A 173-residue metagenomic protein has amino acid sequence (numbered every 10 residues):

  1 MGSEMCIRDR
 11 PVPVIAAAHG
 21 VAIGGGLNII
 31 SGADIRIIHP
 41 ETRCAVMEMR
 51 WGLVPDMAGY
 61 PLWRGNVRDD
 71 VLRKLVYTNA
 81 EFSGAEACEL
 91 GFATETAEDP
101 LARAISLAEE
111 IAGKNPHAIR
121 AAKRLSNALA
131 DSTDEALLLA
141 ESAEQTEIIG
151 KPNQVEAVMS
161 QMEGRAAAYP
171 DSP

Functional and structural regions predicted by a protein language model:
M1-C6: Short, small-residue-biased leader/transition segments that mark boundaries at the very start of proteins
P13, I30, A87, A122 (+1 more regions): Terminal peptide-recognition signature
A17, I23-V76, E89-L90, R103 (+1 more regions): CoA-thioester-processing core
G24, E81, V155: Glycine-rich phosphate-binding loop at the start of an alpha helix
I37-T42, A93-L139, T146-P152, A168-P173: C-terminal long alpha-helix characteristic of the crotonase
Y60, D69-L72, A108, A118-A122 (+2 more regions): A general structural signal for well-ordered alpha-helical segments in protein cores
L75-N79, A122-L125, E141, Q161: Short alpha-helical scaffolding segments that buttress acidic/His motifs in well-ordered protein cores
N79-E86: Acidic, divalent-metal-coordinating active-site segment for phosphoryl/phosphodiester hydrolysis, typified by short
